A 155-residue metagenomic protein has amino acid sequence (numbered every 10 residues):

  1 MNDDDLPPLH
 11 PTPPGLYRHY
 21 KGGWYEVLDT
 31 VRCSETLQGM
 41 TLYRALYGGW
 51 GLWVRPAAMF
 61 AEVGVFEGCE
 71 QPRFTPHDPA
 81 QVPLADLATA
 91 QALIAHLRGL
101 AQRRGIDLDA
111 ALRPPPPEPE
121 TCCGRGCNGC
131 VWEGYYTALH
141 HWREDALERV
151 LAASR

Functional and structural regions predicted by a protein language model:
N2-Q81, H96-R103, L147, L151 (+1 more regions): Mixed-charge, low-complexity intrinsically disordered regions
G23, G39, L93, C123 (+1 more regions): Amphipathic alpha-helical interface surfaces
G39-G48, A110, P115-T121: A short, structured beta-strand/loop element
R55, C69, A92, G134-T137: Generic alpha-helix structural propensity
V63, C130, A138: Residues that scaffold the ATP/ADP-binding catalytic core of kinase and kinase-like folds
A80-P119, A138-R155: Intrinsic-disorder signal
P119-G134: Local cysteine-cluster metal-coordination motifs and their immediate loop/turn environment, predominantly Fe-S cluster
